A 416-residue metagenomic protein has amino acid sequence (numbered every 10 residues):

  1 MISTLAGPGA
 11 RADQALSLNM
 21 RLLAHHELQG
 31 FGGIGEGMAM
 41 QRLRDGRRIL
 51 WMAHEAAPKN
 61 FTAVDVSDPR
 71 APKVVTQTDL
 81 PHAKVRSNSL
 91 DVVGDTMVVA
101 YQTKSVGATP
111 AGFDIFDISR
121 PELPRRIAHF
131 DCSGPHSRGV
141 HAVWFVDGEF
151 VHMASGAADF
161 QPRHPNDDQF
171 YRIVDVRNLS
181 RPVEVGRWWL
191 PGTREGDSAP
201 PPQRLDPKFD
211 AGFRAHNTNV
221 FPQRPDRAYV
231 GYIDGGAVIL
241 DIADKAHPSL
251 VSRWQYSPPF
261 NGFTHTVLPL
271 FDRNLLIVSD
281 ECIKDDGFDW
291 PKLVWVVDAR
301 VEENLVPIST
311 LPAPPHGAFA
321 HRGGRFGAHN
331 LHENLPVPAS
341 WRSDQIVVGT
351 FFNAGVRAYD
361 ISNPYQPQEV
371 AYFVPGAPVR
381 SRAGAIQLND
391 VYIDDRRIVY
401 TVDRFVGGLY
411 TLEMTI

Functional and structural regions predicted by a protein language model:
M1-I416: Feature marking well-ordered beta-strand scaffolds used for ligand recognition
